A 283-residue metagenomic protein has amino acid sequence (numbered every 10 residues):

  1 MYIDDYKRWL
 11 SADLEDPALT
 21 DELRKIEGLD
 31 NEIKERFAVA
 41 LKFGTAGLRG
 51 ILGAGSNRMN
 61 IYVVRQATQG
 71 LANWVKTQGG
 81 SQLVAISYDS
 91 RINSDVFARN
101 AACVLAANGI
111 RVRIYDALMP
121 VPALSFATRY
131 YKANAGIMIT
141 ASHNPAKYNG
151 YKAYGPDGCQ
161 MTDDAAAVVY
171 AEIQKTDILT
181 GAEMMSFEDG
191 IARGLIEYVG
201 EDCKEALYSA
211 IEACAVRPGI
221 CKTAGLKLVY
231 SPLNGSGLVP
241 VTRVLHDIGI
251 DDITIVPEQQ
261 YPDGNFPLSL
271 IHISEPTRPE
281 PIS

Functional and structural regions predicted by a protein language model:
M1-D4: Polybasic, low-complexity association/targeting segments
Y6-A101, N108, I196-A224, S236: An N-terminal, well-structured beta->alpha segment
E32-F37, L41, N149-L270, S274: Gly/Ser/Thr-enriched, mixed-charge loops and adjacent short helices that form phosphate/oxyanion-binding elements
L48-G50, G55-N57, R91, M119 (+5 more regions): Short, glycine-/Ser/Thr-/acidic-enriched flexible segments
R49, R91, K152, T277-R278: Short, cationic motifs built from Arg/Lys/His that form the positively charged side of catalytic pockets
A85-Y148, V244-L270, S274: N-terminal small/polar loop signature for handling phosphorylated ligands or for N-terminal nucleophile
I271-E275, P279-S283: Single conserved hydrophobic/aromatic residue that forms the stacking wall/gate of nucleotide- or nucleobase-binding
